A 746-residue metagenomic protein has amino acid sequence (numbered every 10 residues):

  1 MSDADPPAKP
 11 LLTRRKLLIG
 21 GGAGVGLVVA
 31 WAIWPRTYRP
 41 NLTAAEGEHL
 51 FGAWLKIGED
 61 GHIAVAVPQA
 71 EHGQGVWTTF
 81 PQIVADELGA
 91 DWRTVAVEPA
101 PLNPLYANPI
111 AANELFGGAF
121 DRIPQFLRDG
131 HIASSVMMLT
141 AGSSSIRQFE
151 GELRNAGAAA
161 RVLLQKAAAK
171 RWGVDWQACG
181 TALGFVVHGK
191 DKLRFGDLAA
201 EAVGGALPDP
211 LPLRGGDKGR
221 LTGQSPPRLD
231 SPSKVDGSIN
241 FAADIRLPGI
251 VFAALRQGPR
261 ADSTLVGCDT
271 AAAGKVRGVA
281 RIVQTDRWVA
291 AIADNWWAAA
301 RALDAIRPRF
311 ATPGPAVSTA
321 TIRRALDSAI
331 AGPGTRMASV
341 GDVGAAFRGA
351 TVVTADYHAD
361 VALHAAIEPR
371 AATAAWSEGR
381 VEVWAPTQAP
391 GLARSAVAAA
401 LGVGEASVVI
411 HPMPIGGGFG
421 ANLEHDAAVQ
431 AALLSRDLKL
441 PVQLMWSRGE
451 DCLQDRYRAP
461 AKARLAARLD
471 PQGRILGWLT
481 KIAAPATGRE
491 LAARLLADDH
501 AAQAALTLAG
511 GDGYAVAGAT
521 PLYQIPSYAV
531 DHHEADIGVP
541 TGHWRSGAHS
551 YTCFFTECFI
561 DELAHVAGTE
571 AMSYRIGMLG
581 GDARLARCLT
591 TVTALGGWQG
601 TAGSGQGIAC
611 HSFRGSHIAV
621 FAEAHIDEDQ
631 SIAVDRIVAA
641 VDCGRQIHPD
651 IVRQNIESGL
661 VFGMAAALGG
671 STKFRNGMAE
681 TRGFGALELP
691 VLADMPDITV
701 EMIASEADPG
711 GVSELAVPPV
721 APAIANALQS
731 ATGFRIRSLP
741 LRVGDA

Functional and structural regions predicted by a protein language model:
S2-A746: Cofactor-binding beta-sheet edge motifs in enzyme active sites
